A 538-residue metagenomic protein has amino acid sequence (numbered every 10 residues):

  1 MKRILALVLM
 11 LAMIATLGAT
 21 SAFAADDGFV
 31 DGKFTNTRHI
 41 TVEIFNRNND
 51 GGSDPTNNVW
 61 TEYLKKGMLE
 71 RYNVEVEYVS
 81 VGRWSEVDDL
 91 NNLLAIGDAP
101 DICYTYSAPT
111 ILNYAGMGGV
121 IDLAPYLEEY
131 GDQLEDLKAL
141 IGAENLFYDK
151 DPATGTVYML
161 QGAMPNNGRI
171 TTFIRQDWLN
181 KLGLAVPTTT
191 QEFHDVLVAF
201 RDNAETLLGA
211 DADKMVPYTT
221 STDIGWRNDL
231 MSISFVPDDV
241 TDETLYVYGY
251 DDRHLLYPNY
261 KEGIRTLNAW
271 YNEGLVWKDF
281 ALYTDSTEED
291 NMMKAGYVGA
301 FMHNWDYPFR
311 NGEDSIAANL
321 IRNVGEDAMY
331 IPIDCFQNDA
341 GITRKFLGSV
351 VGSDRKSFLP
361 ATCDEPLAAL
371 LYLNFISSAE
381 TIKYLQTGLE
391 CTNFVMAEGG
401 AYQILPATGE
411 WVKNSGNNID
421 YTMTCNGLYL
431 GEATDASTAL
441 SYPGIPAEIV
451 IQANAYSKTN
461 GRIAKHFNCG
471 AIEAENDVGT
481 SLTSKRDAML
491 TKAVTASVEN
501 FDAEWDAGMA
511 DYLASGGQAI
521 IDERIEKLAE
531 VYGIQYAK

Functional and structural regions predicted by a protein language model:
I4, L9, M13, L17 (+1 more regions): Extracytoplasmic/secretory soluble proteins
